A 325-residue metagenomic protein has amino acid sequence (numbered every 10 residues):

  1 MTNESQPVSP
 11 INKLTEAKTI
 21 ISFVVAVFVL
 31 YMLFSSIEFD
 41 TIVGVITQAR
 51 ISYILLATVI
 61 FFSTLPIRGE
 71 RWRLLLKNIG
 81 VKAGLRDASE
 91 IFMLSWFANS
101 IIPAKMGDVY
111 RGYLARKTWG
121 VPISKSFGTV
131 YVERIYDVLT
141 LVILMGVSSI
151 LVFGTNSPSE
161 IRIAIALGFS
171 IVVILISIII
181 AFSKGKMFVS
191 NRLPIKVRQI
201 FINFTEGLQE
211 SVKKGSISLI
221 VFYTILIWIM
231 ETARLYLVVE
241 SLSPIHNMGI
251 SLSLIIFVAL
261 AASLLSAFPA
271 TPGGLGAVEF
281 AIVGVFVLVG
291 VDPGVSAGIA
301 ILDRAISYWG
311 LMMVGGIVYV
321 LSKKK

Functional and structural regions predicted by a protein language model:
M1-M93, L151, S157-A267, I306-K325: Predominantly cytoplasmic-facing regulatory/coupling regions of multi-pass membrane proteins
R73-L76, V109-L114, F280, V318: Helix-loop junctions and terminal segments of transmembrane helices in multi-pass membrane transport/translocation
K82, M93-Y110, L208, P272: Short intracellular "coupling" helices and adjacent cytoplasmic loop segments at the cytosolic face of multi-pass
L85-E90, G107-V109, V121-R134, D292-L302: Membrane-interface alpha-helices at helix entry/exit sites of multi-pass transporters
L94, A98-I102, F127-I150, I301-M313: Membrane-embedded alpha-helical segments of transport systems, primarily multispan ion/solute transporters
S95-P103, V258-E279: Transmembrane alpha-helix interface/packing and boundary motifs in multi-pass membrane proteins, characterized by
A115-P122, F280-G298: Interfacial segments of multi-pass membrane proteins
